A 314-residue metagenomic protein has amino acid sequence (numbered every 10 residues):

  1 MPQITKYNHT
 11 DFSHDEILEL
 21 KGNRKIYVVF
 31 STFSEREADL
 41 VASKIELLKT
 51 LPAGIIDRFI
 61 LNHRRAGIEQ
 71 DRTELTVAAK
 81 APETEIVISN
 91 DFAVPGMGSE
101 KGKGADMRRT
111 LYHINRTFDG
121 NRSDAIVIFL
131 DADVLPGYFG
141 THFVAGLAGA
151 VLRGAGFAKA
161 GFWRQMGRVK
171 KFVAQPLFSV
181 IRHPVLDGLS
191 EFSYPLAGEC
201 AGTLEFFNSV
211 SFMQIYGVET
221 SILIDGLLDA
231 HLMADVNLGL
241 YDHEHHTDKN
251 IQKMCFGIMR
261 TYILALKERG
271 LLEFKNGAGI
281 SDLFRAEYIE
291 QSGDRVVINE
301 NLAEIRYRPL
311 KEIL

Functional and structural regions predicted by a protein language model:
M1-D11, Q70-T76, A81, Q252-L314: Terminal low-complexity segments of carbohydrate-biosynthetic enzymes
M1-L47: N-proximal low-complexity "stem/linker" segments adjacent to membrane-targeting elements
I55-G67: Short beta-strand/loop segment that forms part of the nucleotide-sugar
E69-D119: Active-site-proximal specificity loops/subdomain of glycosyltransferases
G120-L135: Short beta-strand-to-loop acidic/aromatic patch adjacent to the donor-nucleotide binding site
P136-W163: Conserved donor-nucleotide/metal-binding helix-loop-beta segment in metal-dependent transferases, i.e., the alpha-helix
Q214, I224-Y241: Catalytic donor-sugar/metal-binding loop of nucleotide-sugar-dependent glycosyltransferases
V236-K253: Active-site donor/metal-binding and catalytic loop motifs of nucleotide-sugar-dependent glycosylation enzymes
